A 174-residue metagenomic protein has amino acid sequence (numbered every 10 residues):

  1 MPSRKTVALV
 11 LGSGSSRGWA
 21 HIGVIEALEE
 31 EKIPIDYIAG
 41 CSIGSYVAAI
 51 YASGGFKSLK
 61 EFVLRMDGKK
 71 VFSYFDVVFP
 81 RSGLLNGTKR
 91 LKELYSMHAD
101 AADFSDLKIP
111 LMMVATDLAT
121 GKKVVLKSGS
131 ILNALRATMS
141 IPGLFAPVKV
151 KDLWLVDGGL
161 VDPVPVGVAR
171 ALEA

Functional and structural regions predicted by a protein language model:
M1-C41, A49-A174: Patatin-like phospholipase
